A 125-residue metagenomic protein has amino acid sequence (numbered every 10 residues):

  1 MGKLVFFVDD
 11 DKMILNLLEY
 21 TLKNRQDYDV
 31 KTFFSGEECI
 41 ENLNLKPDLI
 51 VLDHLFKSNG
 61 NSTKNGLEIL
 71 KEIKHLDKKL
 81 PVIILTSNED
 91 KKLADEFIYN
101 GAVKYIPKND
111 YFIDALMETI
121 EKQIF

Functional and structural regions predicted by a protein language model:
D9: Conserved acidic carboxylate
K12-K31: Two-component/phosphorelay signaling modules centered on CheY-like receiver
K31-L49, D53-S58, A115: Acidic, metal-coordinating helix/loop segments flanking the phosphotransfer/catalytic sites of two-component signaling
N61-K78: Short amphipathic alpha-helix used as the core "switch/output" element in two-component signaling
N88-E89: Short, conserved "switch-loop" micro-motifs in signal-transduction and mechanochemical regulators
K92, N109-I120: C-terminal output helix
